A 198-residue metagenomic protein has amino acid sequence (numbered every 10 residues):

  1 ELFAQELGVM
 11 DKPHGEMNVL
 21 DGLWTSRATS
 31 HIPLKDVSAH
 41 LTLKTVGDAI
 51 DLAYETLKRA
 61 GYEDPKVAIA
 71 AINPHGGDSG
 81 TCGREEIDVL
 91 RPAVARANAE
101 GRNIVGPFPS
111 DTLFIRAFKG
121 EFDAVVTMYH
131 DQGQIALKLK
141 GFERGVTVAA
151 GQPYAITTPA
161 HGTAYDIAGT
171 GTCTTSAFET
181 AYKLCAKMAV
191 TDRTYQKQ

Functional and structural regions predicted by a protein language model:
E1-E85, R91-Q198: Anion-binding alpha/beta catalytic cores of soluble intermediary-metabolism enzymes, centered on
